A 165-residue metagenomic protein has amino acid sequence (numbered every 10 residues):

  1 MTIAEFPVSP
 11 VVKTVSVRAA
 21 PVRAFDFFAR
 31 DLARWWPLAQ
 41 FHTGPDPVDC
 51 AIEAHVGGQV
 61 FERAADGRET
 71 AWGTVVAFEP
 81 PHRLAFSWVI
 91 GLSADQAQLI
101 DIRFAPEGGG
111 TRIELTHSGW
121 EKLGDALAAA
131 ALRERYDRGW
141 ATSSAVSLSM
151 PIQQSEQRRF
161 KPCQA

Functional and structural regions predicted by a protein language model:
M1-P47: Hydrophobic ligand-binding cavity/cleft-lining segments
T14-R18, E53, R103: Generic structural detector for well-ordered beta-strands
A24-F28, V60, V75, L84-F86 (+3 more regions): Hydrophobic pocket/interface hotspot
A29-Q40, A54-D66: Short, solvent-exposed helix-to-loop capping segments enriched in aromatics
D46, E53-A54: Active-site rim helix/loop that mediates acceptor-substrate recognition in acyltransferases
A51, F61-G109, S118-E121: Hydrophobic-ligand binding "helix-grip"
G119-A165: A conserved amphipathic terminal alpha-helix motif
